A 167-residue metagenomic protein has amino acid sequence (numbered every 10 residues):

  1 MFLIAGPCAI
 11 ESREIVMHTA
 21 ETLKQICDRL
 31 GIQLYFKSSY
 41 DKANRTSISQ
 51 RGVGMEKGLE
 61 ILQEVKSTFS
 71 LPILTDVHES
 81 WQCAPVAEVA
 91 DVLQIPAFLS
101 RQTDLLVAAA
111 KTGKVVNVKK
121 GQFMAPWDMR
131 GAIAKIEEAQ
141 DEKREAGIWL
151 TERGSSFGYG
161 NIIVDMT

Functional and structural regions predicted by a protein language model:
L3-G6, L34-S38, I73-T75, L93-I95 (+2 more regions): Hydrophobic faces of well-ordered beta-strands that scaffold small-molecule active sites in alpha/beta enzyme cores
I4-I15, L34-M55: Glycine-rich, proline-tolerant flexible connector loops at the mouths of alpha/beta enzymes
P7-I10, S39-A43, H78-S80, F98 (+3 more regions): Active-site beta-loop-alpha junctions enriched in small/polar residues
V16-G31, R130, D165-T167: Short amphipathic alpha-helices and their capping/turn segments at secondary-structure boundaries
T22-L30, Q50-L74, A108-N117: Alpha-helix-loop-beta-strand connector modules within alpha/beta enzyme cores
I48-E56, F69, V92-L99, G160-I163: Active-site-adjacent loop and "lid" segments of alpha/beta metabolic enzymes
S80-V89, W127-A132: Catalytic cores of alpha/beta
T112-T167: Catalytic alpha/beta core domains of metabolic enzymes, predominantly
